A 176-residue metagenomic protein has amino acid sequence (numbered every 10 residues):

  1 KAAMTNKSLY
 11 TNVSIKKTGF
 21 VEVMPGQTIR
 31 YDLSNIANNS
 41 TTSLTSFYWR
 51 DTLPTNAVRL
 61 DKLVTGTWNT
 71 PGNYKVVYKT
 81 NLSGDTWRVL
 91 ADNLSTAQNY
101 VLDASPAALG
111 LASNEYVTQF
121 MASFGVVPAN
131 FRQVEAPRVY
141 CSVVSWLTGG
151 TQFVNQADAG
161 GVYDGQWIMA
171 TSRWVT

Functional and structural regions predicted by a protein language model:
K1, L33, N93, A97-Y163: Low-complexity, intrinsically disordered segments enriched in Ser/Thr together with acidic residues
K1-V58, T65, N155, Q166-T176: Serine/threonine-rich, low-complexity linker/repeat segments that form flexible spacers/stalks
S14, E22, T28-D32, Y48-R50 (+5 more regions): Ordered hydrophobic segments in well-structured contexts
T18, P25, T65, P71 (+6 more regions): Feature targets compositionally biased, intrinsically disordered low-complexity regions with long contiguous runs
E22, I29, N69, K75 (+7 more regions): Polar low-complexity intrinsically disordered regions enriched in Ser/Thr and small residues
Y48-M121: A surface/secretory-pathway sequence property marking extracellular, secreted, or lumenal proteins enriched
